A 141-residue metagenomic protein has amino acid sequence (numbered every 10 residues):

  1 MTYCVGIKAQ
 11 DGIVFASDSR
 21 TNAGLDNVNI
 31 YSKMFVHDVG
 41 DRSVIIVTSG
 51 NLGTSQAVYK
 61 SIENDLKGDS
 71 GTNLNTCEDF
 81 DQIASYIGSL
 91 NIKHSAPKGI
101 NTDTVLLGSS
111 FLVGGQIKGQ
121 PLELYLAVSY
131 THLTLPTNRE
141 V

Functional and structural regions predicted by a protein language model:
M1-T104: Conserved short S/T/G-enriched processing/targeting/catalytic segments and their helical context
G12, T137-N138: A very general structural signal that marks isolated residues within well-ordered alpha-helical segments
V36, V113-G115, Y125-Y130: Short beta-strand elements
T48-S49, G114-Q116: Short His-Asn-centered micro-motif
P97-N101, S109-V113, E123-Y125: Internal active-site segments that recognize and position negatively charged phosphoryl groups and nucleotide moieties
T131-T137: Conserved small/polar residues in nucleotide/adenosyl-binding loops
